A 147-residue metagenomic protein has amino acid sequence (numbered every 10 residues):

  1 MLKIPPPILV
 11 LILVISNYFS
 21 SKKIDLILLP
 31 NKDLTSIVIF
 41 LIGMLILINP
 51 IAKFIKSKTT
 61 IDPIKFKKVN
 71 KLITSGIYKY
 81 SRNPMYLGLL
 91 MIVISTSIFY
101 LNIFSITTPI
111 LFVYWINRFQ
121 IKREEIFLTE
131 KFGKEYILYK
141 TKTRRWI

Functional and structural regions predicted by a protein language model:
M1-S75, L87-I147: Membrane-anchoring alpha-helices and their flanking helix-loop junctions
Y78: Solvent-exposed interhelical
N83: Extended, alpha-helix-rich binding/interface surfaces that flank or overlap catalytic cores and mediate recognition
